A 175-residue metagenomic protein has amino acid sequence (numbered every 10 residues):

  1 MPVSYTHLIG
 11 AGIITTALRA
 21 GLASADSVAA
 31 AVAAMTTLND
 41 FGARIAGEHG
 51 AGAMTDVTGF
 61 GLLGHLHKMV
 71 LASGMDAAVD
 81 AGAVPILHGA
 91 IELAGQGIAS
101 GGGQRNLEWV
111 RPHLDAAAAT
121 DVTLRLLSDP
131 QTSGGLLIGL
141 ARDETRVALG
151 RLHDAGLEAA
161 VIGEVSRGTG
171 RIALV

Functional and structural regions predicted by a protein language model:
T6-H7: Conserved small/polar residues in nucleotide/adenosyl-binding loops
G10-V28, L152-E158: Short, compositionally biased
T15-A20, N39-A43, G64-L66, V122-R125: Short amphipathic alpha-helical segments, especially helix-boundary/capping motifs
G21-V28, G47-E48, A118-T120: Glycine/charged-rich beta-loop-alpha catalytic/anionic-binding loops adjacent to active sites
A25-V32, G52, G102-G103: Adenine-nucleotide phosphate-binding core of ATP-dependent small-molecule kinases
D26-A46: Active-site glycine-rich loop that binds ribose-phosphate moieties when present
E48-V175: Glycine-/charge-enriched secondary-structure boundary and capping motifs
